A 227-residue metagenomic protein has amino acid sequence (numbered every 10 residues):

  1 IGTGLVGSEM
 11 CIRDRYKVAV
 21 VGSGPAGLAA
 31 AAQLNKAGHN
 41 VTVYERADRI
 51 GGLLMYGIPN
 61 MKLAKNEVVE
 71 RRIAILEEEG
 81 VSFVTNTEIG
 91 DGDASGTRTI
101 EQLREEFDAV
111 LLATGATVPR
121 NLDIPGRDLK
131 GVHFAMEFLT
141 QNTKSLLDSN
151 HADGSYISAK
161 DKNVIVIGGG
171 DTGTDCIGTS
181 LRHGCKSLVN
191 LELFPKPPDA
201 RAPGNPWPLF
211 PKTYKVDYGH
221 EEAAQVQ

Functional and structural regions predicted by a protein language model:
I1-G7, C11-I12: Single conserved hydrophobic/aromatic residue that forms the stacking wall/gate of nucleotide- or nucleobase-binding
D14-K17, N86, K160-N163: Phosphate-coordination loops involved in phosphoryl transfer and adenosine-cofactor binding
K17-T42, T172-H183: N-terminal Rossmann-like FAD-binding beta1-loop-alpha1 element of flavoenzymes
V21, Y44, F107-G115, I165-I167: Short hydrophobic core segments
H39-M55, L188-P198: Glycine-rich FAD pyrophosphate-binding loop
T42, S82-V84, H133: General small-molecule cofactor/ligand-binding pocket signal
V68-N121, R127, E137, T143-S155 (+1 more regions): A Rossmann-like FAD-binding core segment of flavoenzymes
I157-F194: Long hydrophobic segments that form regular secondary structure
